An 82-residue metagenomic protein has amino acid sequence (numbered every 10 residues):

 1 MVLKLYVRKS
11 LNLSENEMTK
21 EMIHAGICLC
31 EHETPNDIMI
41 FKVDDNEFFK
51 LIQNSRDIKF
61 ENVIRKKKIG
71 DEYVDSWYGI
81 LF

Functional and structural regions predicted by a protein language model:
M1-F82: Positively charged, small/polar-rich N-terminal and surface patches that mediate targeting and assembly and bind
